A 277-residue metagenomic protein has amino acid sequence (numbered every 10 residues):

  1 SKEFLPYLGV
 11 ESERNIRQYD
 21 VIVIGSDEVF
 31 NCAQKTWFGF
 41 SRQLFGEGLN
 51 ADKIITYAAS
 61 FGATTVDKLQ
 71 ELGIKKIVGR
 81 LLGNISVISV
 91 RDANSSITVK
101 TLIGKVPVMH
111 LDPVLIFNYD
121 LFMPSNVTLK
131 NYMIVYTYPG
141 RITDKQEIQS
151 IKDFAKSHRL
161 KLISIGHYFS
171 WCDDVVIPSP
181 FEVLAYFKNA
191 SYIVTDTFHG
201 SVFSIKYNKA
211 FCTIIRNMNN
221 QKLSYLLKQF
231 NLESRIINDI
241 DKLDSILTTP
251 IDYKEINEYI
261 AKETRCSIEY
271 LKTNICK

Functional and structural regions predicted by a protein language model:
S1-K277: Active-site anion-handling motifs in enzyme catalytic cores
